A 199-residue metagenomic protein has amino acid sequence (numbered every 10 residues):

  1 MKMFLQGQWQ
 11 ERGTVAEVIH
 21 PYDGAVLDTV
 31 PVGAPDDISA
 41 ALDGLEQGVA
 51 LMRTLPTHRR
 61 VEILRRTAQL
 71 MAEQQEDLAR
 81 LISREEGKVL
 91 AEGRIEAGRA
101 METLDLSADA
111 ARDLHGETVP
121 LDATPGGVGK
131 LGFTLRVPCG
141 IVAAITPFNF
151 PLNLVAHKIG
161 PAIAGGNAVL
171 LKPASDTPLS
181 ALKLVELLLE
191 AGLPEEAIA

Functional and structural regions predicted by a protein language model:
M1-K130: N-terminal Rossmann-like NAD(P)+-binding subdomain of aldehyde/semialdehyde dehydrogenases
V119-A199: Rossmann-like NAD(P) dinucleotide-binding subdomain of oxidoreductase/dehydrogenase enzymes
